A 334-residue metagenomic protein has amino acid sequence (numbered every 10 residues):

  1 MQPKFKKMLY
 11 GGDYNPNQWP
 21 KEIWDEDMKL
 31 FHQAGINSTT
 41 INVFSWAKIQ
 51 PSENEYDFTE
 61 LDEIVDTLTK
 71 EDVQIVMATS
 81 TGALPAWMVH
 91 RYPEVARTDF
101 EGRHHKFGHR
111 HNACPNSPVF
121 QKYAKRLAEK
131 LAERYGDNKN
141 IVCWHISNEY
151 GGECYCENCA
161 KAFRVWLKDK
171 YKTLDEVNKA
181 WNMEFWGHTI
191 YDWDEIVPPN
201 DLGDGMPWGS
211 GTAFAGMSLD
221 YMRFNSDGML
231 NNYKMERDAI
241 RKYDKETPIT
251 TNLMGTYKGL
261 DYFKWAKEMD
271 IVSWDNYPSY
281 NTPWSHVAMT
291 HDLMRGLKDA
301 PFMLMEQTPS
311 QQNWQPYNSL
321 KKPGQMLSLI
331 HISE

Functional and structural regions predicted by a protein language model:
P3-I23: Boundary/entry segment of secreted carbohydrate-active catalytic domains
K6-M8, G35-N37, T69-I75, D137-V142 (+3 more regions): Short, well-ordered coil/turn segments that N-cap beta-strands
N15-N17, N42-S45, A78-W87, V142-G151 (+2 more regions): Short, solvent-exposed turn/loop segments enriched in Gly/Ser/Thr/Pro and often Arg
E26-H32, T40-G102, E236-Y243: Aromatic-lined substrate-binding rim segments of carbohydrate-active enzymes
D27-L30, D57-I64, L127, L131 (+5 more regions): A general structural detector for well-ordered alpha-helical segments in enzyme core domains, enriched
G102-I271, P278-Y280, W284-M289: Polysaccharide-binding and catalytic clefts of secreted carbohydrate-active enzymes
G209-S218, R295-P323: Active-site clefts of carbohydrate-active enzymes
I330-E334: Conserved small/polar residues in nucleotide/adenosyl-binding loops
